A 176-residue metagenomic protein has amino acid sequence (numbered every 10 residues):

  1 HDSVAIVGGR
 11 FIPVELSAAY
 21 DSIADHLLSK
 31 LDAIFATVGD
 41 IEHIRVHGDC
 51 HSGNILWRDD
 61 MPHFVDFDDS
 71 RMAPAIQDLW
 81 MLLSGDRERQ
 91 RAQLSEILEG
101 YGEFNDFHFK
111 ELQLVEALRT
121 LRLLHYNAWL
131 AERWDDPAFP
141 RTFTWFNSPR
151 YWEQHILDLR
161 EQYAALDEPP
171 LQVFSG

Functional and structural regions predicted by a protein language model:
D2-G48, A165-V173: An alpha-helical support segment within catalytic cores of ATP-dependent transferases
R10-F11, A128-G176: ATP/Mg2+ or Mg2+-diphosphate-binding catalytic cores that bind nucleotide phosphates or diphosphates via glycine-rich
L16, Y20, Q90, T144-S148: Residue-level preference for long, well-ordered alpha-helices that form the structural scaffold of enzyme catalytic
Y20, A24, I97, L114-V115: A structural signal for short hydrophobic/aromatic patches embedded in well-ordered alpha helices
L28, S95-L98, P149, E153: Hydrophobic core segments within long, regular secondary-structure runs in both alpha- and beta-rich folds
L31-L79, G176: Active-site acidic catalytic loop and adjacent metal/ATP-binding pocket of ATP-dependent phosphoryl transfer enzymes
A75-F107, R122-A138: Active-site activation/catalytic loop segments of kinase-like enzymes and analogous catalytic loops in related
F109-R119: All-alpha amphipathic helical-bundle segments outside canonical DNA-binding/catalytic cores that form hydrophobic
